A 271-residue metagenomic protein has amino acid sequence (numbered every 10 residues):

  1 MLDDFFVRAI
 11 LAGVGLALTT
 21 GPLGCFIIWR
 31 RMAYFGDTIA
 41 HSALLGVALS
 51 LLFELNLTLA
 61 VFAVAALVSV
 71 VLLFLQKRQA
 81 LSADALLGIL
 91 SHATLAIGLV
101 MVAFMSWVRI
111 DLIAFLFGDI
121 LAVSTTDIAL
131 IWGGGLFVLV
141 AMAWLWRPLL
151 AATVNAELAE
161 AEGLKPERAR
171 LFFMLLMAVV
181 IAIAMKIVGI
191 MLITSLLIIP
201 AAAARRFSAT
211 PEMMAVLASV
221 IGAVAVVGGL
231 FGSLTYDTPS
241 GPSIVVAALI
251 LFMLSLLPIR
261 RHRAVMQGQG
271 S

Functional and structural regions predicted by a protein language model:
M1-L18, A264: Membrane-interfacial amphipathic/re-entrant helices at transmembrane-helix boundaries
V7-R8, Q79, L87-R147, F172-L175: Transmembrane helix-bundle core of multi-pass membrane transporters and related energy-transducing complexes
I10-G15, T58-A63, G88-I89, I128-G133 (+3 more regions): Hydrophobic alpha-helical transmembrane segments
C25-V108, A204-V216, S233-Y236, I259-R261: Short loop segments and helix-boundary regions at transmembrane helix junctions of multi-pass inner-membrane proteins
S42-L52, L90-V102, A122, P166-A178 (+2 more regions): Small-residue-rich segments of transmembrane alpha-helices in multi-pass membrane proteins, especially helix faces
I128-I199: Helix-loop-helix "hairpin" substructures at the membrane interface of multi-pass membrane proteins
I193-P242: Transmembrane alpha-helical segments in multi-pass inner-membrane proteins
T238-S271: Cytosolic-side transmembrane-helix boundaries in multi-pass membrane proteins
